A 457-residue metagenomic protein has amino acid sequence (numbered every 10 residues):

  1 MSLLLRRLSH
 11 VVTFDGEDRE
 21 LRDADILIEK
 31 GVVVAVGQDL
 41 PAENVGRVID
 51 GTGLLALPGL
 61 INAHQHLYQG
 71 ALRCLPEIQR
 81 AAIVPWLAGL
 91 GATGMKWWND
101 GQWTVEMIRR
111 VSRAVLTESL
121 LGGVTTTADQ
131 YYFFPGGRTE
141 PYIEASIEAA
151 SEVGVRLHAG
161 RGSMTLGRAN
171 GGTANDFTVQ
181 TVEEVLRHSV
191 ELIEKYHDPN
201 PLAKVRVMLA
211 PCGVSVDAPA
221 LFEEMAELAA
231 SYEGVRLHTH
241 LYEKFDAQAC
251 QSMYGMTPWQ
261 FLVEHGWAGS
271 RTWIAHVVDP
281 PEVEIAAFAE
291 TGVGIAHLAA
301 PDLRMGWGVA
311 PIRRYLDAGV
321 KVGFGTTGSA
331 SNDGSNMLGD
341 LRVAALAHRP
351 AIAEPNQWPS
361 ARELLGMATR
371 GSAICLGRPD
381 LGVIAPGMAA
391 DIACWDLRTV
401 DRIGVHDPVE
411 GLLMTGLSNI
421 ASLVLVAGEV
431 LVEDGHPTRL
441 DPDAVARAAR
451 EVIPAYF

Functional and structural regions predicted by a protein language model:
M1-A24, E29-V32, D39, G366-F457: Active-site microenvironment of metallo-dependent hydrolases
L3-R7, A42-G89, E106, R113 (+2 more regions): Replace "His-x-His-based motif
A71-I108, L166-V182, K244-G269, T291-G294 (+1 more regions): Active-site gating loops and adjacent loop-to-helix segments of metal-dependent hydrolytic enzymes
L75-Q130, P135-R156, R187-P201, R450-A455: Alpha-helical scaffold segments that flank or form the walls of functional sites
G136-V277: Metal-coordinating catalytic core of metallo-dependent amide/deamination hydrolases
A169, F245-T257, E282-A289, G306-Y315 (+2 more regions): Histidine/acidic-residue-rich catalytic or RNA/ligand-binding cores of hydrolases and nuclease-related proteins
A229-G234, W267-S270, A287-A296, D317-V322: Glycine-enriched alpha-helix->loop->beta-strand junction motifs that scaffold or abut catalytic
P258, E264-R271, R313-T399, T415-L417: His/Asp/Glu-enriched, well-ordered alpha-helical/loop segment that forms or immediately abuts the divalent-metal
